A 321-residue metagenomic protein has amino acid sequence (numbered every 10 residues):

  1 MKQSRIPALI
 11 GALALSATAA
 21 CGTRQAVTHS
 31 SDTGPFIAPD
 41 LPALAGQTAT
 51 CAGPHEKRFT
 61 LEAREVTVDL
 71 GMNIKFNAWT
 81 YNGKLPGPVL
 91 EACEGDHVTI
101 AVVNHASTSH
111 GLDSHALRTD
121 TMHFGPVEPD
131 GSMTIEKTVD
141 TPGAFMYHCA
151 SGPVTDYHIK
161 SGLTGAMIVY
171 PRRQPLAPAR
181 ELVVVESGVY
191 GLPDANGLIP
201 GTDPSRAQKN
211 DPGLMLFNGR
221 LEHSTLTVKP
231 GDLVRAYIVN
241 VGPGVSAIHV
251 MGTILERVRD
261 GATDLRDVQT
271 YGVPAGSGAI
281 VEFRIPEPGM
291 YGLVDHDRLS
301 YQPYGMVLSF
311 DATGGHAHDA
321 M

Functional and structural regions predicted by a protein language model:
M1-I10: Bacterial N-terminal signal peptides that target proteins for export
A17-A20: C-terminal motif of bacterial Sec signal peptides marking the signal peptidase cleavage site
G22-M321: Copper-binding active sites and cupredoxin-like electron-transfer domains, recognizing His/Cys-rich ligand loops
